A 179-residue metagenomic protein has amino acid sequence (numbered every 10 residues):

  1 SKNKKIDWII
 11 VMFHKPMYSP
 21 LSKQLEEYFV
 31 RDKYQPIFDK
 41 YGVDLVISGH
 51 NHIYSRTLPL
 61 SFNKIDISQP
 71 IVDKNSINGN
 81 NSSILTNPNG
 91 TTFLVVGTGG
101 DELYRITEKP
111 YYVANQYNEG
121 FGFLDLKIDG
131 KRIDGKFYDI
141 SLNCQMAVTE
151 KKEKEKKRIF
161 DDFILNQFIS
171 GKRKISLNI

Functional and structural regions predicted by a protein language model:
K2-K136, I140-N143: Long, structured stretches of catalytic cores involved in phosphate-ester chemistry, encompassing
T86, E119, D129-I179: Acidic, histidine-bearing metal-coordination/catalytic regions of metal-dependent phosphoesterases
